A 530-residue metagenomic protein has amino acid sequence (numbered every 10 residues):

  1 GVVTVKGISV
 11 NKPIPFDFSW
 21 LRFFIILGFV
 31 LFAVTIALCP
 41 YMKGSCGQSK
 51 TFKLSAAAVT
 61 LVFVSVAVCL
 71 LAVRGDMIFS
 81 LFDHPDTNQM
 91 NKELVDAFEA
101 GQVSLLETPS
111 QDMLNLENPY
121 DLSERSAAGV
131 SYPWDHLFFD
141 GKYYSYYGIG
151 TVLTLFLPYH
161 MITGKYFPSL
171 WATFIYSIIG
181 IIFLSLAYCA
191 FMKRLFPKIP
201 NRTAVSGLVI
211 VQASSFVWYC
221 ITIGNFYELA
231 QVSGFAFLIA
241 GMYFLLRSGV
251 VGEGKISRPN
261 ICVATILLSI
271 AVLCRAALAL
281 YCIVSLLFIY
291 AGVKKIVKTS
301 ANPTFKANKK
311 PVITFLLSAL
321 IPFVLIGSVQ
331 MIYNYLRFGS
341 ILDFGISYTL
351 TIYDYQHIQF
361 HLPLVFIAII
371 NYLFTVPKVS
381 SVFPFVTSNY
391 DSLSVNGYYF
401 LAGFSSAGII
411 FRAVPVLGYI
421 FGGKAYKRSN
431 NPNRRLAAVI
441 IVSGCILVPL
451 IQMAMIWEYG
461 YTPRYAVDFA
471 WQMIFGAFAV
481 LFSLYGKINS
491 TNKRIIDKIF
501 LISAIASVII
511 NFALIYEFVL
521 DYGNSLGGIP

Functional and structural regions predicted by a protein language model:
L21-Q89, A204-S206, K306-P322, I496-F500: Start-transfer (signal-anchor) and selected internal transmembrane alpha helices of multi-pass inner/ER membrane
A100-Y147, Y188, Q212-T222, Y353-D354 (+1 more regions): Interfacial juxtamembrane loops and adjacent helix segments that form the catalytic/substrate-binding surfaces
K165-P197, A240-F244: Transmembrane-helix motifs of polytopic, lipid-linked glycan transferases
L184-F216, A236, E253-P259, S300 (+2 more regions): Transmembrane-helix signature of polytopic, membrane-embedded enzymes that assemble or transfer cell-envelope glycans
S233-E253, I266-L268, C282-S285, Q472-G476: Specific aromatic-rich, kink-prone transmembrane helix
I239, N260-R275, C282-I283, L317 (+1 more regions): Membrane-interface alpha helices of multi-pass inner-membrane proteins
Y281-V324, K427: Perimembrane helix-loop-helix junctions
S394-L436, A477-S483: Hydrophobic, aromatic-rich transmembrane alpha-helices and their immediate juxtamembrane boundary segments
